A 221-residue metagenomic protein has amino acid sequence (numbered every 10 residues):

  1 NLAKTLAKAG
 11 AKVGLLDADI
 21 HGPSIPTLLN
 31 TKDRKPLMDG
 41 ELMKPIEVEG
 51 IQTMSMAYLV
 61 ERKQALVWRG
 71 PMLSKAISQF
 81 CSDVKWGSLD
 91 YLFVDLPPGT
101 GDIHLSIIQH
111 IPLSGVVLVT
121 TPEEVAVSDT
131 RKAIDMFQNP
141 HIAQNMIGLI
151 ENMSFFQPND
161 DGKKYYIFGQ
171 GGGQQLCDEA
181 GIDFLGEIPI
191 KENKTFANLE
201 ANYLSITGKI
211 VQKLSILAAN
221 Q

Functional and structural regions predicted by a protein language model:
A3, A7, I108: Gly/Ala-rich phosphate-binding loop of Rossmann-like dinucleotide-binding domains, activating on the conserved
L6-K63, S74, C81: Phosphate-binding loop that captures ATP/GTP phosphates
K8, S78, S82-W86, N139-I142 (+2 more regions): Generic secondary-structure signature for well-ordered alpha-helical cores
D17, E47, S55-Y58, L96 (+3 more regions): Flexible glycine-/small-residue-rich
G22, G70, S74-S78, E124-R131 (+5 more regions): Amphipathic alpha-helical transducer elements in NTP-driven molecular machines
P36-M38, M56-M72, S78-S106: Switch II (G3) loop of P-loop NTPases
D90-Y91, P97-E187, N193-F196: Conserved catalytic-core segment of NTP-binding enzymes
E179-I182, P189-Q221: NTP-binding/hydrolysis catalytic cores, primarily Walker-type P-loop NTPases
